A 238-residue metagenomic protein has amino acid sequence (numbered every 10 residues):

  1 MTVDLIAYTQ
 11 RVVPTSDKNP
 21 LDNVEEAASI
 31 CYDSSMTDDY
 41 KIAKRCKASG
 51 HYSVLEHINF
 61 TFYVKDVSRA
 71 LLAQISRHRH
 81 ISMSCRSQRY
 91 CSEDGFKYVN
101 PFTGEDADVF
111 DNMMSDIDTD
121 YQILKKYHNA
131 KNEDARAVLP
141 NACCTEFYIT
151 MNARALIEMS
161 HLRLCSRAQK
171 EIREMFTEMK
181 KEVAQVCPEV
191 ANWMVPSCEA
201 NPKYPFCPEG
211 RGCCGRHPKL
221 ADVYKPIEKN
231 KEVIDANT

Functional and structural regions predicted by a protein language model:
M1-T238: Family-specific signature for flavin-dependent thymidylate synthase
